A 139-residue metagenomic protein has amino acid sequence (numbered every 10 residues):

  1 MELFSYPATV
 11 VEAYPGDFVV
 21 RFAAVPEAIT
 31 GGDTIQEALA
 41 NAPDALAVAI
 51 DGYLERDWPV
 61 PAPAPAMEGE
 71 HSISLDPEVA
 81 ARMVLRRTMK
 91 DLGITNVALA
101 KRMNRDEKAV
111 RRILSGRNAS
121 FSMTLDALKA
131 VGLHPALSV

Functional and structural regions predicted by a protein language model:
M1-D17: N-terminal segment of the canonical double-stranded RNA-binding domain
M1-Y6, N41-N118, T124: Short, charged, surface-exposed hinge/linker loops at domain edges that act as mobile lids or interdomain connectors
A13, A23-V25: A short, compositionally biased micro-patch
V20, Q36-A38, D51: Acidic/histidine-enriched, beta-strand-rich ligand/metal-binding domains
P26-E37: A short, exposed loop/beta-hairpin motif centered on an aromatic-Gly-Thr core
Q36, P61, S120, A136: Short, electropositive, low-hydrophobicity segments enriched in small/polar residues
F121-S138: DNA major-groove recognition helix of helix-turn-helix/homeodomain DNA-binding modules
